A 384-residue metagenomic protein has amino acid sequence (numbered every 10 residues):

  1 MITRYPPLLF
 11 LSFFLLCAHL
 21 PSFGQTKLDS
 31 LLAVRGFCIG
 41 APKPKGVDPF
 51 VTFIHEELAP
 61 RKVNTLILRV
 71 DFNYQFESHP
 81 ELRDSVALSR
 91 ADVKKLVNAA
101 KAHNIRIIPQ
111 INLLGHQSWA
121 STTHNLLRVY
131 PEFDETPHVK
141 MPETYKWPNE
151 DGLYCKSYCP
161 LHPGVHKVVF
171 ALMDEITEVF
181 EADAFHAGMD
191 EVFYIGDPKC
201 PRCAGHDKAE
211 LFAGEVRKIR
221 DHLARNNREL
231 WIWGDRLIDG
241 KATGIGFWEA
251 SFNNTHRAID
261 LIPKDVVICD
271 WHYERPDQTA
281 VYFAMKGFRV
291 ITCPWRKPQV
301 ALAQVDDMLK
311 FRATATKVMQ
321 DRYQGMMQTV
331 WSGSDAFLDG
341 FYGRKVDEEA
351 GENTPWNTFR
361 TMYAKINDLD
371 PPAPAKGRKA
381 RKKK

Functional and structural regions predicted by a protein language model:
M1-T26: Bacterial Sec-dependent N-terminal signal peptides
F14, K95, M285-G287: Extracellular/periplasmic carbohydrate-active domains that bind, remodel, or depolymerize complex polysaccharides
Q25-E56, P60-R61, T65, T136-K140 (+5 more regions): N-terminal hydrophobic targeting/anchoring segments and the immediately downstream early-domain regions of hydrolases
C38-S251, A258-D260, V266: Aromatic-lined carbohydrate-binding surfaces of glycoside hydrolases
R69, S85, I108, L114 (+9 more regions): Secreted glycan hydrolases and related glycan-binding modules that recognize and/or cleave
V179, P201-T358: Catalytic-core regions of glycoside hydrolase
